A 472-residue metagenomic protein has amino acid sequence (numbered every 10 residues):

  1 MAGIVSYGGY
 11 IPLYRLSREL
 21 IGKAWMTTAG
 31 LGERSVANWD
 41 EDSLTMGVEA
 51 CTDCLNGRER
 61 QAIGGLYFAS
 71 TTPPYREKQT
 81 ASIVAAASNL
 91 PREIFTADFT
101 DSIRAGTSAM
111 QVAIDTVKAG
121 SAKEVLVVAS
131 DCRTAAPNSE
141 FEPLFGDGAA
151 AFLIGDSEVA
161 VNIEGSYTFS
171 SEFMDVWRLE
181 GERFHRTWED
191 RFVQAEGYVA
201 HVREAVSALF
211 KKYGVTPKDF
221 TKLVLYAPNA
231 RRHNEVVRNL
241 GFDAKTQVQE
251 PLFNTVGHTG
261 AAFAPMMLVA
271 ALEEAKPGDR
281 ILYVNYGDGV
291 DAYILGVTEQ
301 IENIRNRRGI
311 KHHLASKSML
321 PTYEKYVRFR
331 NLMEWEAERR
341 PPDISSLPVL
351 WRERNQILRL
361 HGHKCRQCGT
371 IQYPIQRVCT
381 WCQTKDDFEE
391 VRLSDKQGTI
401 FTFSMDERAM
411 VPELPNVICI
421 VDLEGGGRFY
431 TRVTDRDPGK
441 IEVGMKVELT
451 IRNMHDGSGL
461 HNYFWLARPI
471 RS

Functional and structural regions predicted by a protein language model:
M1-S43, S139-E196, A200, K276 (+1 more regions): Condensing-enzyme catalytic core mediating Claisen C-C bond formation in acyl metabolism
A24-T28, G32-T45, T72-V125, E235-M267: Conserved catalytic cysteine-centered active-site region of acyl-thioester-dependent Claisen-condensing enzymes
A50-G64, R203-T221, L240: Phosphate/pyrophosphate-binding loops at sites that engage ATP/ADP/AMP, CoA/4′-phosphopantetheine, polyphosphate
R339-Q397: Cys/His-rich short segments
G398-I400, V433: Conserved hydrophobic positions within beta-strands
R408-I420, H461-W465: Short aromatic-glycine-enriched beta-strand elements
D435-L449: Short nucleic-acid-contacting surface segments enriched for D/E, G, S/T with interspersed K/R
T450-S472: OB-fold/S1-family single-stranded nucleic acid-binding modules
